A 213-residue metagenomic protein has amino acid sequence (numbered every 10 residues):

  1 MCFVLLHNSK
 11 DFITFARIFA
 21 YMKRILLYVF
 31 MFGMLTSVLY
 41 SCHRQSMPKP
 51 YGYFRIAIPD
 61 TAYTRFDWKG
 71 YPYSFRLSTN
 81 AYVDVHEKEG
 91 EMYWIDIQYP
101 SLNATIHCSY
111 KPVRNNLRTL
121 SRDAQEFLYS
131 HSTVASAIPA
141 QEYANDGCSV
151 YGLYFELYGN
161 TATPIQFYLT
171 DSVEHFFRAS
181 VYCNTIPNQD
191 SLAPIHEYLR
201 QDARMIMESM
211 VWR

Functional and structural regions predicted by a protein language model:
A20-I25: Positively charged n-region of N-terminal signal peptides that target proteins for export
V38-S41: C-terminal motif of bacterial Sec signal peptides marking the signal peptidase cleavage site
H43-S46: Bacterial signal peptide processing site
P50-G70: Post-signal peptide N-terminal segment of mature Sec-exported envelope proteins
G70-E126: Secretory pathway targeting signatures of secreted, lumenal, and periplasmic proteins
D123-S180: Signature of long, low-cysteine stretches enriched in small and polar/charged residues
S180-R213: Surface-exposed amphipathic alpha-helical segments
